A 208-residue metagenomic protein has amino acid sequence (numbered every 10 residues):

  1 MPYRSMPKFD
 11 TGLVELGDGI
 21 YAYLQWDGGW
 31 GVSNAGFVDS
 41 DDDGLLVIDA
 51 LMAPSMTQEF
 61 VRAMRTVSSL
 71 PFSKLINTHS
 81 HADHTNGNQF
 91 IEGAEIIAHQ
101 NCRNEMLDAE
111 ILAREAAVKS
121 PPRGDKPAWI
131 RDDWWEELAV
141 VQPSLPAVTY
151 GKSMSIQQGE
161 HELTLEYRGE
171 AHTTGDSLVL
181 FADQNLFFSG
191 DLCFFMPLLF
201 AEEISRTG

Functional and structural regions predicted by a protein language model:
P2-V14: Short acidic, Pro/Gly- and aromatic-enriched capping/linker segments at domain boundaries
L13-A63, S177-D191: Conserved beta-strand hairpin/beta-sheet module of binuclear metal-dependent hydrolase folds, prominently
L16-A22, D133-A139, G159-L165: Short Pro/Gly-enriched beta-strand edge/turn motifs at strand-loop
Y23-G31, D108-V118, P197-R206: Acidic/histidine-rich helix-loop elements that form or flank divalent-metal/phosphate-binding sites at the catalytic
W26-G28, L138-V140, L145-A147, Y167-E170: Short Gly/Pro-enriched turn/cap motifs at secondary-structure boundaries
W30-V32, P54-S55, S80-N86, R103-L107 (+2 more regions): Active-site environment of divalent metal-dependent phosphoester hydrolases
G44-L46, A50-P54, S155, E162-G208: Metallo-beta-lactamase
M56-T57, R62-V148, S155: Active-site HxH/HxHxD metal-binding segment of metal-dependent hydrolases
